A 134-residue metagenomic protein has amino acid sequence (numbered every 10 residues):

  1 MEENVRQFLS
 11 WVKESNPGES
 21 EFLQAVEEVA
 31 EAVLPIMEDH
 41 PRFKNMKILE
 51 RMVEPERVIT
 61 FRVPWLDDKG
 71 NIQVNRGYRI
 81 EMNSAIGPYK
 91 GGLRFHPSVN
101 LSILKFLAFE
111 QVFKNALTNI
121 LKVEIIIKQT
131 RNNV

Functional and structural regions predicted by a protein language model:
M1-V134: N-terminal ligand-binding/catalytic initiation module
